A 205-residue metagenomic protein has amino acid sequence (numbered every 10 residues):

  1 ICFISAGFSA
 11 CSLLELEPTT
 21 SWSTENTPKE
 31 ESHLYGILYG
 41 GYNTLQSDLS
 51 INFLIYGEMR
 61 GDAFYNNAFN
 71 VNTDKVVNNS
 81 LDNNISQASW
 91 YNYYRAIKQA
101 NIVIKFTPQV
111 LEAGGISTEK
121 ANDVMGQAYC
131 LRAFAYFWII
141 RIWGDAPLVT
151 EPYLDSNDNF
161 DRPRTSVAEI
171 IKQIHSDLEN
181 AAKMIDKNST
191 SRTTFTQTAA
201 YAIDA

Functional and structural regions predicted by a protein language model:
I1-S9: Sec-dependent bacterial lipoprotein signal peptides
C11-G57: Membrane-proximal, proline-rich intrinsically disordered regions
C11-L16, I55, R60, Y65-T73 (+4 more regions): Aromatic-residue-lined binding/catalytic grooves and analogous aromatic/hydrophobic interfacial grooves in multimeric
T20-S23, L81, I116-S117, E151-D158: Short linear capping/connector segments at secondary-structure termini
T27, P147, D161: Conserved beta-strand positions that form and line the central face of beta-propeller blades
Y35-I37, N43-T44, F69-W143, N159 (+2 more regions): Conserved, well-structured interaction surfaces
S50-G61, Q127-F137: Short, mixed-charge, low-aromatic patches
